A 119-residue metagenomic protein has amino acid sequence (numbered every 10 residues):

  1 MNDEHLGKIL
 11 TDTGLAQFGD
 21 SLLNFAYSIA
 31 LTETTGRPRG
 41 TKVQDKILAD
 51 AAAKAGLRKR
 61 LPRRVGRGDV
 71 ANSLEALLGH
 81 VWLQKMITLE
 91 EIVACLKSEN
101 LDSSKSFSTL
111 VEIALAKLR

Functional and structural regions predicted by a protein language model:
M1-R119: Double-stranded RNA-binding/processing signature
